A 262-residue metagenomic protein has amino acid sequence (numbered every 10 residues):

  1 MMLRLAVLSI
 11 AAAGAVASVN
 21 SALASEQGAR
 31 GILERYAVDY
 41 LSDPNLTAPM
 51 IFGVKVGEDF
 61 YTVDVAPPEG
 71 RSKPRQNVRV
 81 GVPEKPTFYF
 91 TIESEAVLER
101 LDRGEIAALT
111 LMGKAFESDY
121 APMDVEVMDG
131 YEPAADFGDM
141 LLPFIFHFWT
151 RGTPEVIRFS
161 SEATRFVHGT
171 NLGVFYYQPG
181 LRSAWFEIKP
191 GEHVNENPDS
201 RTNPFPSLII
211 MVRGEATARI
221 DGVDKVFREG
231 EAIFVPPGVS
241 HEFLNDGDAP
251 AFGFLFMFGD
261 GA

Functional and structural regions predicted by a protein language model:
M1-L5: Positively charged n-region of N-terminal signal peptides that target proteins for export
A6-A15: Bacterial N-terminal signal peptides
V19-L181, W185-E187, A232-F234, N245-G247 (+2 more regions): Feature captures hydrophobic
F60, E215-T217, S240, P250: Structural motif
G169-L172, A184-N203, P237: Conserved short histidine dyad/triad with adjacent acidic residue
E187-I188, R201-T217: Short, conserved beta-strand element in jelly-roll/cupin
N195-E196, A218-R219, V235, H241-G247: Short beta-strand His + acidic residue motifs that chelate non-heme Fe in jelly-roll/DSBH and cupin folds
G222-P237: Short acidic-glycine-tyrosine-enriched beta hairpin
